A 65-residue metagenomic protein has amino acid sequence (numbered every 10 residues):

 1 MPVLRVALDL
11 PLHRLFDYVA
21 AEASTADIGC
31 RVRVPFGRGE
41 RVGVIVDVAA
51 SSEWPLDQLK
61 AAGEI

Functional and structural regions predicted by a protein language model:
M1-I65: Accessory, non-ATPase domains that flank or precede helicase/AAA+ motor cores in DNA-metabolism machines
